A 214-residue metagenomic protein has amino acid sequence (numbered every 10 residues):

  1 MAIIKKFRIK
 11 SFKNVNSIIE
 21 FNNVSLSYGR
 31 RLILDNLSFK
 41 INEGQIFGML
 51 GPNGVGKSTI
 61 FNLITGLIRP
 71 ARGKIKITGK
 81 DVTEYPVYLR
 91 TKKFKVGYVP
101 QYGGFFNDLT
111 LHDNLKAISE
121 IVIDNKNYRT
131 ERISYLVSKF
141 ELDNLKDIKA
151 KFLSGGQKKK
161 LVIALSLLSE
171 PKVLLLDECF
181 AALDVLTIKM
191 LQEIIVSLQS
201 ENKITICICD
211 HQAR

Functional and structural regions predicted by a protein language model:
L50-P52: The feature captures the beta-strand-to-loop junction immediately N-terminal to the Walker
T65: Helix-to-loop junction immediately C-terminal to a conserved catalytic motif
G73-D81, T91-K93: Conserved ABC transporter NBD signature motif
K116, N127-L145: Conserved ABC ATPase "signature" region
K149-L153: Conserved ABC ATPase signature
I163: Hydrophobic anchor residue at the start of the ABC signature
L174-D177: Catalytic Walker B motif of ABC-type/P-loop ATPase nucleotide-binding domains
